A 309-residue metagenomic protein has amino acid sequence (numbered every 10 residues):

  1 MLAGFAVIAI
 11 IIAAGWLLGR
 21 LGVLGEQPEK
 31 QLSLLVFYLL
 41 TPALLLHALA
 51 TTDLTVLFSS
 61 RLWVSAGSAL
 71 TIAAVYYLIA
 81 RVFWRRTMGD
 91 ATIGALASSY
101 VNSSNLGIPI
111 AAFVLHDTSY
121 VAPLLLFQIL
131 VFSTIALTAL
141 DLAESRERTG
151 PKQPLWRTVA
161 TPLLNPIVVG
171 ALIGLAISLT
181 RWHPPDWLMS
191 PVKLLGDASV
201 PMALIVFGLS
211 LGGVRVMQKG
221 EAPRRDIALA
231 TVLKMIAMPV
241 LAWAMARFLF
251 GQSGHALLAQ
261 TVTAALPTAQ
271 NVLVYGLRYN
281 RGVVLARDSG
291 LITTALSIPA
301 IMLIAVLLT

Functional and structural regions predicted by a protein language model:
M1-T309: Alpha-helical transmembrane segments of multi-pass small-molecule/ion transporters
